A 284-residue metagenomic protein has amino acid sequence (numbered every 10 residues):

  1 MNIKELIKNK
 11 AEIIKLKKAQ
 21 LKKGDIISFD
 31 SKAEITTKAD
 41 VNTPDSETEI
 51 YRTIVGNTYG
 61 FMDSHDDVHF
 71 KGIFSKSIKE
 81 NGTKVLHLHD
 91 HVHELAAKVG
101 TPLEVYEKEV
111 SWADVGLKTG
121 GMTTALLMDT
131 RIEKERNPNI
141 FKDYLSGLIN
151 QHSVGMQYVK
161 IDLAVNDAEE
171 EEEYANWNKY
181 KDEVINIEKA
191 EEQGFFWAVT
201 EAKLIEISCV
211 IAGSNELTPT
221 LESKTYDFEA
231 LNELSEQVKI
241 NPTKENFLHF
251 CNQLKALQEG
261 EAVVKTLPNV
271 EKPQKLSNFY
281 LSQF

Functional and structural regions predicted by a protein language model:
M1-E233: Signature of dsDNA virion morphogenesis modules
Y144-L145, S235-V238, Q258: Hydrophobic residues in alpha-helical segments
Y226-N246: Short, cationic low-complexity segments
P242-F284: Terminal short linear interaction segments
